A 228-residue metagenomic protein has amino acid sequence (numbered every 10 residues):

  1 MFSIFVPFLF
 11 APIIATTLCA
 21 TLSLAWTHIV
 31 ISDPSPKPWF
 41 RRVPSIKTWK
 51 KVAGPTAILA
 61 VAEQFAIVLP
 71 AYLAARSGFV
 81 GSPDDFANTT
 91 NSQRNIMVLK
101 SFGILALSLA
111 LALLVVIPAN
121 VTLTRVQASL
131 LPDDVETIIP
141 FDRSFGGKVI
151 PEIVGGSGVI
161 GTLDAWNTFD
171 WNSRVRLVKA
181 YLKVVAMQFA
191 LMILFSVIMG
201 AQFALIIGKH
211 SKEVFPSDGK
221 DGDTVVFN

Functional and structural regions predicted by a protein language model:
M1-N228: Hydrophobic, structured segments
